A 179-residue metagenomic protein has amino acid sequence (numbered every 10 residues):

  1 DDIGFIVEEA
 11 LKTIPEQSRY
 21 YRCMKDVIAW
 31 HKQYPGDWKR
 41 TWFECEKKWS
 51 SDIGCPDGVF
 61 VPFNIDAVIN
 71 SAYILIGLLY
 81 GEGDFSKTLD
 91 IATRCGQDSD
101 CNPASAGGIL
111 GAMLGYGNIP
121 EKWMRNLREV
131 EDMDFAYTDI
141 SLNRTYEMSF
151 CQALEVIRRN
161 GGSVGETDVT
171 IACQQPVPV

Functional and structural regions predicted by a protein language model:
D1-G96: Accessory "access/gating" subregions that flank catalytic or transport cores
D2, E16-Y20, G83-D84, D98-C101 (+2 more regions): Intrinsically disordered or highly flexible coil/loop and linker segments, enriched in small and charged/polar residues
E9-T13, I28, I109, L127-E129 (+1 more regions): A glycine-rich phosphate-binding loop feature that marks nucleotide/adenosyl-phosphate handling sites
Y73-E155: Catalytic phosphate/nucleotide-handling subdomain of diverse soluble enzymes
N143-V179: C-terminal domain-closing interface element
